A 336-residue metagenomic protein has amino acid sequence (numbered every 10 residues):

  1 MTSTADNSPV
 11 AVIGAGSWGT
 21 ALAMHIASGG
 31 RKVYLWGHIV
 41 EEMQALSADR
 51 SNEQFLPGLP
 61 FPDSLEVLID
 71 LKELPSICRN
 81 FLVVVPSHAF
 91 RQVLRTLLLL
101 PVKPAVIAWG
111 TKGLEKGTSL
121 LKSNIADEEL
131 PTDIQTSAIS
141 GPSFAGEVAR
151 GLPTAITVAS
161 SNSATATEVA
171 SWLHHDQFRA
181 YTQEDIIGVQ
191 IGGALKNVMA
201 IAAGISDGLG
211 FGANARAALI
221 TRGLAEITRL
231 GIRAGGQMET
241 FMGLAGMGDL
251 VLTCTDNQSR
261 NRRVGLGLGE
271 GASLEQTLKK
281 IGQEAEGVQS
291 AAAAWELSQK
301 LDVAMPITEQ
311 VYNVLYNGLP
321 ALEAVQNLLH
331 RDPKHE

Functional and structural regions predicted by a protein language model:
M1-L59, E66-I69: NAD(P)+-binding Rossmann beta1-loop-alpha1 motif at the extreme N-terminus of oxidoreductases
F61, V67-P153, V169: Rossmann-like NAD(P)(H) cofactor-binding subdomain of soluble oxidoreductases
S76-I77, L195, M247: Alpha-helix C-terminal capping/helix-to-coil transition sites in glycosyltransferase folds
A89, L100, E128-Q135, P153-I201 (+1 more regions): Internal alpha-helical scaffold of NAD(P)-dependent oxidoreductase catalytic cores
A203-D207, I232-M242, G246, L250-E336: NAD(P)-dependent Rossmann-like dehydrogenase/reductase catalytic/cofactor-binding core
